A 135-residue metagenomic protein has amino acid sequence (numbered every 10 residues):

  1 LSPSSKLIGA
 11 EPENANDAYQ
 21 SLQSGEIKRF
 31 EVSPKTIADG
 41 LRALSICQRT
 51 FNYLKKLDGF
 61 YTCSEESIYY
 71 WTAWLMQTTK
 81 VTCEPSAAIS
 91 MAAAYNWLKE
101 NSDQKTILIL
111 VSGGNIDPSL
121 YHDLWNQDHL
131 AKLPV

Functional and structural regions predicted by a protein language model:
L1-V135: PLP-dependent amino-acid enzyme catalytic core
